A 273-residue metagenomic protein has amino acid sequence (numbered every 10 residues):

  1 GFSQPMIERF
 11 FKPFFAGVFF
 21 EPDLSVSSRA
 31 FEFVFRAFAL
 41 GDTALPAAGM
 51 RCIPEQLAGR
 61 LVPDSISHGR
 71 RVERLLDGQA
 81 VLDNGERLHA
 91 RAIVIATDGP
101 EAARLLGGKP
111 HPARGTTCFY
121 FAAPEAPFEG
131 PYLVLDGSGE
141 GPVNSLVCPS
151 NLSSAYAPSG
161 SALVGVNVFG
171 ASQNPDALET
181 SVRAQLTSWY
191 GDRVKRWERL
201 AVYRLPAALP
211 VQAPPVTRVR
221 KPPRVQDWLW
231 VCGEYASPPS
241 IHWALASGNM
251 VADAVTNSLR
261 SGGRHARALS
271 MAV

Functional and structural regions predicted by a protein language model:
G1-Q79, A90: Active-site/ligand-binding neighborhood in enzyme catalytic cores
Q4-F10, P112-A113, F128-E129, K195: A short alpha-helix-loop-beta-strand transition element characteristic of N-terminal alpha/beta dinucleotide-binding
P46-M50, E86, P110, P175 (+1 more regions): Aromatic-acidic/polar surface patches that form glycan- and anion
E55-V62, V81, R183, T187 (+1 more regions): Class I S-adenosyl-L-methionine
I66-H68, I95, V231: A structural signal for the hydrophobic beta-strands that form the central parallel beta-sheet of Rossmann-like
E73-T180, A184-Y190, L269-A272: Mid-domain catalytic core of redox enzymes that form a hydrophobic substrate pocket/lid adjacent to a catalytic redox
P149, A155-V273: Conserved flavin/dinucleotide-binding core of flavoenzymes
